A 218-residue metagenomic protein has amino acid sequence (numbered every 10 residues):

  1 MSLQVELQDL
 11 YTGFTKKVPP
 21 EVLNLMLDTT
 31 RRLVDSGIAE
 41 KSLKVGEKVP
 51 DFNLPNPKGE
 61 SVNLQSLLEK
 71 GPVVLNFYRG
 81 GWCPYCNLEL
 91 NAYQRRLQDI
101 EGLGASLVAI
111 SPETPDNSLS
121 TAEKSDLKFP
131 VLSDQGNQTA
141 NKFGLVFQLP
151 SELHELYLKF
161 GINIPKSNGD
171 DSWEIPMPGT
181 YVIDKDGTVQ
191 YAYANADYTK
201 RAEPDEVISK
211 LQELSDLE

Functional and structural regions predicted by a protein language model:
M1, Q8, L132, N137-Q138 (+1 more regions): Non-catalytic interaction/Regulatory regions outside core domains
M1-K48: N-terminal targeting signals for export/organelle localization
L27-D28, R32-L33, H154-N163, Q212-E218: Short, positively charged
R31-P72: Long amphipathic N-terminal alpha/beta scaffold segment
L64-Y93: Short active-site neighborhood of thiol/selenol oxidoreductases, capturing the structured segment around
E89-K142: Structural microenvironment flanking redox-active thiols in thiol-disulfide oxidoreductases
D134-K200: Thiol/selenol-based redox catalytic cores and closely related redox-interacting motifs
A196-L214: A short, polar/charged loop-to-alpha-helix boundary motif
